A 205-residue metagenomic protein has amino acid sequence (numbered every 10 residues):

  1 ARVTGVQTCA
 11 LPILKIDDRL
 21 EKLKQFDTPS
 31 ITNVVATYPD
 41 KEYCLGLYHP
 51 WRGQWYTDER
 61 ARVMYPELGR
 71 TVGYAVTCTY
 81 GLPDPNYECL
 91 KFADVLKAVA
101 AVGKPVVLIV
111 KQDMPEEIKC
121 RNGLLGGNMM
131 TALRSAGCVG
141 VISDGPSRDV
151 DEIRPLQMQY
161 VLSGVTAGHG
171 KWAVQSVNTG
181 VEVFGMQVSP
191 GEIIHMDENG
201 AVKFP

Functional and structural regions predicted by a protein language model:
A1-C9: Single conserved hydrophobic/aromatic residue that forms the stacking wall/gate of nucleotide- or nucleobase-binding
A10-V102, V107, P115: Intrinsically disordered, low-complexity regions enriched in acidic/Ser/Thr/Pro/Gln residues
V35, L133, E192-I194: Buried hydrophobic positions in well-ordered alpha/beta secondary-structure cores of metabolic enzymes
C44-L47, Y80, I109-K111, V141-G145 (+2 more regions): General beta-strand structural signal in soluble alpha/beta enzymes
V72-G73, G103-V106, A136-V139, P155-M158 (+3 more regions): Short coil/turn connectors at secondary-structure junctions
K97-D144: Extracellular/luminal Protease-associated
M130-G168: Ligand/cofactor pocket segment of small-molecule handling proteins
S163-P205: Acidic, glycine-rich flexible loop/linker segments
